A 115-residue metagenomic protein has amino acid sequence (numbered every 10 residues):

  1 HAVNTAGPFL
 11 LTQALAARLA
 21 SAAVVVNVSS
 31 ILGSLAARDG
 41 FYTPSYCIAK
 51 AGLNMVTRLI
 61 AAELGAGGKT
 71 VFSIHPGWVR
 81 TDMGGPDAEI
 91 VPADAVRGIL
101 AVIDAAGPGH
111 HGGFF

Functional and structural regions predicted by a protein language model:
H1-F9, V26, L53: Catalytic Tyr-X3-Lys loop
V3-N4, A49, F72: Amphipathic alpha-helical repeat scaffolds
T12, A37-R38, M83: Short glycine-/acidic-enriched loop or helix-start segments at secondary-structure transitions that form or flank
T12-A14, V56-E63, L100-A105: Alpha-helical segments that scaffold the active site and NAD(P)H-binding pocket of short-chain dehydrogenase/reductase
A17, S21-A66: Catalytic loop of short-chain dehydrogenase/reductase
G33-S34, V79-T81: Active-site loop signature of alpha/beta-hydrolase-fold enzymes
A66, S73-V79, G85-F115: C-terminal helical subdomain
